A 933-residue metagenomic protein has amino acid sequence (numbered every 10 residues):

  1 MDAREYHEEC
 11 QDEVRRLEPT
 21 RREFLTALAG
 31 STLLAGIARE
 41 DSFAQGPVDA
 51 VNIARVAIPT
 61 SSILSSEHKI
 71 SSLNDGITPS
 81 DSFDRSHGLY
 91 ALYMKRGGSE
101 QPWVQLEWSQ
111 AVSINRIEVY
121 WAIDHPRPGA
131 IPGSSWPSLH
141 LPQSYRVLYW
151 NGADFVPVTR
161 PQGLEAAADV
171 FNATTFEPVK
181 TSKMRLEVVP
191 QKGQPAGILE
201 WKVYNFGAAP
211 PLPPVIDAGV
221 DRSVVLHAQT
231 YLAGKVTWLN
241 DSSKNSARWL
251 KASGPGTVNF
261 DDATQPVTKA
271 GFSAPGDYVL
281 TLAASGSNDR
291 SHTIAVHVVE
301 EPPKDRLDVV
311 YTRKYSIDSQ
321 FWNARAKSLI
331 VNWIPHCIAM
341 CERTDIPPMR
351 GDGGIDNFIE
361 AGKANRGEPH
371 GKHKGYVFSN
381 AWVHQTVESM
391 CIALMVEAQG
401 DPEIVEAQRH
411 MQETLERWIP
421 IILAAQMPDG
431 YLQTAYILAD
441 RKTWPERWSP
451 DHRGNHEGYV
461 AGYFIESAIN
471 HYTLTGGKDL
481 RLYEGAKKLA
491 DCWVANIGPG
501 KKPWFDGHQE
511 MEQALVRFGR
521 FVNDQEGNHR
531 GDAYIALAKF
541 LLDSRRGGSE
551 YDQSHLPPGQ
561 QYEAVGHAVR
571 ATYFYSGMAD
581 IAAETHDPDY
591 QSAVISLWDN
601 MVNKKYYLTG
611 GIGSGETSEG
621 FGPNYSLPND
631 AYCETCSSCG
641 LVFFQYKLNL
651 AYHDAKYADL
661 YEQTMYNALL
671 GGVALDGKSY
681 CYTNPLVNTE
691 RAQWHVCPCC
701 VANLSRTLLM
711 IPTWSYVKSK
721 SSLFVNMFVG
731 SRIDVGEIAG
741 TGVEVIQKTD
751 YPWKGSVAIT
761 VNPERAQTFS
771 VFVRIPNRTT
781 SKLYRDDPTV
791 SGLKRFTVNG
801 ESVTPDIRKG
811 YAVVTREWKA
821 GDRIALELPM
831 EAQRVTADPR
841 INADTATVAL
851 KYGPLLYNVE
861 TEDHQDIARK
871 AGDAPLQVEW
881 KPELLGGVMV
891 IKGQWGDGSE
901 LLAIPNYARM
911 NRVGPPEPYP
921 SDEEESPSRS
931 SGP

Functional and structural regions predicted by a protein language model:
M1-P19, G30-L33: N-terminal secretory signal peptides
R16-E23, T32-P47: N-terminal twin-arginine translocation
Q45-V48, F83-R160, E165-P211: Aromatic, loop-rich ligand-recognition surfaces of beta-strand-rich domains
L212-G219: Proline-enriched interdomain boundary motifs that mark the N-terminal boundary and often initiate the first structured
A228-W238: A short beta-strand segment in extracellular, disulfide-stabilized domains
L250-Q265, T804-P805: Low-complexity "stalk/linker" and mucin-like segments enriched in Ser/Thr/Pro/Ala/Gly
P302-V405, R409, E413, T443-L474 (+3 more regions): Aromatic (Trp/Tyr) and acidic
V594, D659-N667, G672-N762, L783-V798 (+4 more regions): C-terminal beta-rich recognition modules with glycine/proline-rich loops and embedded aromatic residues
